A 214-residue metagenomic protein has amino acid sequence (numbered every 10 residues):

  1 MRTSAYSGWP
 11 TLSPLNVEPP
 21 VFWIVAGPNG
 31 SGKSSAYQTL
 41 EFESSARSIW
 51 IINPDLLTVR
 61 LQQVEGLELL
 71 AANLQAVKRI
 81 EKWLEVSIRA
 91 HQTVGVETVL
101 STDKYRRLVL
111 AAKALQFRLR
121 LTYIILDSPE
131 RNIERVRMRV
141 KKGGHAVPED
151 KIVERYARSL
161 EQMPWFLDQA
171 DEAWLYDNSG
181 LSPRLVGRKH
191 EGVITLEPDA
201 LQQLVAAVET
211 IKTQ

Functional and structural regions predicted by a protein language model:
M1-T11: N-terminal pre-Walker A segment at the start of P-loop NTPase domains
F22-I24: Short hydrophobic/aromatic beta-strand immediately N-terminal to the Walker A/P-loop
N29-G30: Walker A (P-loop) phosphate-binding loop of P-loop NTPases
K33: Conserved lysine of the Walker
Q38-Q92: Conserved substrate/cofactor phosphate-moiety recognition/catalytic segment in nucleotide-dependent phosphotransferases
A72-L126, S159, W174: Glycine-rich phosphate-binding loop used to anchor ATP phosphates in small-molecule kinases, encompassing both
L115-M163: A glycine- and Lys/Arg-enriched "phosphate-lid" helix/loop adjacent to the NTP-binding pocket of small-molecule kinases
F166-Q214: NTP-dependent small-molecule kinase module
